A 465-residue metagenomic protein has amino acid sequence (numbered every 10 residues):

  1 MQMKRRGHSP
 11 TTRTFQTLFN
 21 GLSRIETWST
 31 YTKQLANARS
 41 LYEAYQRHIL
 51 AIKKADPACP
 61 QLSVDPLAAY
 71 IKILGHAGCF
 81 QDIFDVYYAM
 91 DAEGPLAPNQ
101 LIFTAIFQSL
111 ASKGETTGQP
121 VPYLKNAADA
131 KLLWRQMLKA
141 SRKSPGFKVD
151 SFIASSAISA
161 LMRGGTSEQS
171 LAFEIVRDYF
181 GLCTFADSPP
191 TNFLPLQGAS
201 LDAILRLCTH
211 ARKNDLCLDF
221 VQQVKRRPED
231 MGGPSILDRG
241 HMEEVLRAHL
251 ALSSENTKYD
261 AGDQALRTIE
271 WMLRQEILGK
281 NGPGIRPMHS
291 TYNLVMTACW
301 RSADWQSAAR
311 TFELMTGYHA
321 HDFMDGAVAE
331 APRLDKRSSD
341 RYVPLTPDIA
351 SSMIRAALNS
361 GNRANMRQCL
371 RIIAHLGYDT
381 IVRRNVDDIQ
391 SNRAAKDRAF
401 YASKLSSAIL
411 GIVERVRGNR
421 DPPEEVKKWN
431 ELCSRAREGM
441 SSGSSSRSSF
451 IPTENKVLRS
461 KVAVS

Functional and structural regions predicted by a protein language model:
M1-S465: A basic, Ser/Thr-enriched alpha-helical scaffold prevalent in eukaryotic organelle gene-expression machinery
